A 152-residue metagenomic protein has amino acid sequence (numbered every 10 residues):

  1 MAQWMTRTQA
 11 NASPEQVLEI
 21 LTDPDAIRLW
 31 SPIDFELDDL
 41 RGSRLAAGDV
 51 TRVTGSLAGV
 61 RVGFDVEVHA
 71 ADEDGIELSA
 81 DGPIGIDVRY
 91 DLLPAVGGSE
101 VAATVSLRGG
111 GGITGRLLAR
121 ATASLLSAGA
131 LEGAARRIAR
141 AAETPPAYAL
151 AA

Functional and structural regions predicted by a protein language model:
M1-A46, A152: Hydrophobic ligand-binding cavity/cleft-lining segments
T6-T8, F64-A70, D87-P94, V105: Hydrophobic/aromatic beta-strand elements that line small-molecule binding cavities or substrate pockets in beta-rich
A10, L57-G59, P94-V96: A generic beta-sheet turn/junction motif
N11, W30, A71, D81-P83 (+1 more regions): A short, compositionally biased micro-patch
S13, A26, V60, I84 (+1 more regions): Short phosphate-engaging motifs
E15-E19, P94-G97, R136, R140: Replace "anionic and nucleotidyl ligands
D38-D87, E100, G133-A151: Glycine-rich portal/gate segments that line the openings of hydrophobic small-molecule binding cavities
S79-G129, G133: Beta-strand/loop substructures that line and gate deep hydrophobic ligand-binding cavities in soluble
